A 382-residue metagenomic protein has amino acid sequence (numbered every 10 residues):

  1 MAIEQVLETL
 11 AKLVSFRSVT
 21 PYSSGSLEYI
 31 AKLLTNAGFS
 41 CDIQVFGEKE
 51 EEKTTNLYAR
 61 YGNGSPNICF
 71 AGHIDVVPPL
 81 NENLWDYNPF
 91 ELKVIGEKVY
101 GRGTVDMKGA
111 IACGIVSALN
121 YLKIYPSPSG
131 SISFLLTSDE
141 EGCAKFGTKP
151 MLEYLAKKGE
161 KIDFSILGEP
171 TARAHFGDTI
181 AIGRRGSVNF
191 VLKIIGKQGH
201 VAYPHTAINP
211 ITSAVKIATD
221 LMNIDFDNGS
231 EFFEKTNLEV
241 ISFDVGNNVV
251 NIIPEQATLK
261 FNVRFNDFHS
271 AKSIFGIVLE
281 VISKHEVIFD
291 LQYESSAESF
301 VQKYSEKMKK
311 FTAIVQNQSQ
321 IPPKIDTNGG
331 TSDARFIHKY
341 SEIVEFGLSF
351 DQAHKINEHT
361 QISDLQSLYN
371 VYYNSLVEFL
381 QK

Functional and structural regions predicted by a protein language model:
M1, T171-H175, I182, V188-K382: Metal-dependent amide/peptide-bond hydrolase catalytic core, centered on the "pita-bread" metallohydrolase fold
A2-V99, K123-P128: Acidic/His- and Gly-rich active-site-bordering loop/insert found across diverse amide/peptide-bond hydrolases
V19, D75, E141, T171 (+1 more regions): Catalytic metal-binding/acid-base residues of hydrolase active sites
D42, C69, S133-L135, D290: A structural signal for isolated positions on well-ordered beta-strands in alpha/beta enzyme cores
V45, L136, Y293-S295: Residue-level recognition of beta-strand->loop/alpha-helix junctions
A71-H73, L135-T137, S165-E169, K193-I195 (+1 more regions): Short beta-strand segments
E97-C113, H200: Glycine/serine-rich anion-binding loops at beta->alpha junctions that coordinate negatively charged ligand groups
M107-G183: Acidic/histidine-rich catalytic neighborhood of metal-dependent amide-processing enzymes
